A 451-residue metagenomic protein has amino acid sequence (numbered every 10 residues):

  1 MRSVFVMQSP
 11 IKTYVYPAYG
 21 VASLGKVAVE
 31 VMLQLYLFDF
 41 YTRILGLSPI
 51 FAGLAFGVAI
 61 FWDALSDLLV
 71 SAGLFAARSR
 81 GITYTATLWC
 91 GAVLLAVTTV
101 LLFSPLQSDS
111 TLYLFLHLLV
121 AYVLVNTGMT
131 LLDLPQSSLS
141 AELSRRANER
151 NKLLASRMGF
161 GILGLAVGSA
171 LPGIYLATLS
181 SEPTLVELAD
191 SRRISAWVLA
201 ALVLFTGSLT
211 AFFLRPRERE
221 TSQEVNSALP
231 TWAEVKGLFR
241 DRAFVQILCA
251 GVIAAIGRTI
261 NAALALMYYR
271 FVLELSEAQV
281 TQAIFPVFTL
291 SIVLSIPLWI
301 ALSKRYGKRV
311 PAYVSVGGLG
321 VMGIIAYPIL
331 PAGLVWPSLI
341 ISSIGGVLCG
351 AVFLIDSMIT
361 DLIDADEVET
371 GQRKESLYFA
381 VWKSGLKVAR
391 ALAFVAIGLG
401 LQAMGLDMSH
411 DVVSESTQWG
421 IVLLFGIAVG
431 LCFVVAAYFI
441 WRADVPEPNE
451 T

Functional and structural regions predicted by a protein language model:
R2-T451: Membrane-embedded alpha-helical bundles of multi-pass transporters/translocases, especially carrier/permease families
